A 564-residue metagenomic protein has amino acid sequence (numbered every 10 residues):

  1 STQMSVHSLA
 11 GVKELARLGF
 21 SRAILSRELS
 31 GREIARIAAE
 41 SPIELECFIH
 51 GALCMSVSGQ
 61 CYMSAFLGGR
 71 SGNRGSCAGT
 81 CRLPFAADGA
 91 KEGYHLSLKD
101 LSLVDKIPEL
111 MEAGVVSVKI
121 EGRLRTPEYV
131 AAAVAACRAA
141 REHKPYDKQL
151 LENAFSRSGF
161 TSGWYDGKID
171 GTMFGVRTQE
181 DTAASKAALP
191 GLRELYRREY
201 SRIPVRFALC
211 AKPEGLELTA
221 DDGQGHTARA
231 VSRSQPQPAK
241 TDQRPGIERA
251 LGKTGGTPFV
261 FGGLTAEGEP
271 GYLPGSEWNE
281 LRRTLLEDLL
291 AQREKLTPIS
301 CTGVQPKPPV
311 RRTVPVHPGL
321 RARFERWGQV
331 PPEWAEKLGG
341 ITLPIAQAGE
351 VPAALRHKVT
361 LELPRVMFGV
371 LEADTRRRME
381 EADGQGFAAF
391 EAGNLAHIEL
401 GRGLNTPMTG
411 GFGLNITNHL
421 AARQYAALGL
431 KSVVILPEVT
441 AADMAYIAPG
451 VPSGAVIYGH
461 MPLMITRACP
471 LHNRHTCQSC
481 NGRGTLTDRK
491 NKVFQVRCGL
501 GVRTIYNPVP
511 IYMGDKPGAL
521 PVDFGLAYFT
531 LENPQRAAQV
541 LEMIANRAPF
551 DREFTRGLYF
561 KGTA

Functional and structural regions predicted by a protein language model:
S1-V6, L25: Aromatic/His-enriched, Gly/Pro-containing loop or helix-boundary segments that lie immediately adjacent to catalytic
L9-F412, I416-A564: Surface-exposed amphipathic alpha-helical tracts and adjacent flexible/coil segments at the periphery of soluble enzymes
